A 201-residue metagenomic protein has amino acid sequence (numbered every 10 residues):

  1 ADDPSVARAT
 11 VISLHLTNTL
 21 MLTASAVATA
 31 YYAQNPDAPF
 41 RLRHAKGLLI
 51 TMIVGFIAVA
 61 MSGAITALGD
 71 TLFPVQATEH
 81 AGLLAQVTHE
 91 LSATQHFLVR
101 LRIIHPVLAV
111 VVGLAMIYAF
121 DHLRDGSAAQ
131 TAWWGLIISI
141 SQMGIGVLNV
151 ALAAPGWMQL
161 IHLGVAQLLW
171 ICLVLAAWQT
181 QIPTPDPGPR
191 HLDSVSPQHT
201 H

Functional and structural regions predicted by a protein language model:
A1-H201: Polytopic transmembrane helical bundles with strong interfacial aromatic enrichment
